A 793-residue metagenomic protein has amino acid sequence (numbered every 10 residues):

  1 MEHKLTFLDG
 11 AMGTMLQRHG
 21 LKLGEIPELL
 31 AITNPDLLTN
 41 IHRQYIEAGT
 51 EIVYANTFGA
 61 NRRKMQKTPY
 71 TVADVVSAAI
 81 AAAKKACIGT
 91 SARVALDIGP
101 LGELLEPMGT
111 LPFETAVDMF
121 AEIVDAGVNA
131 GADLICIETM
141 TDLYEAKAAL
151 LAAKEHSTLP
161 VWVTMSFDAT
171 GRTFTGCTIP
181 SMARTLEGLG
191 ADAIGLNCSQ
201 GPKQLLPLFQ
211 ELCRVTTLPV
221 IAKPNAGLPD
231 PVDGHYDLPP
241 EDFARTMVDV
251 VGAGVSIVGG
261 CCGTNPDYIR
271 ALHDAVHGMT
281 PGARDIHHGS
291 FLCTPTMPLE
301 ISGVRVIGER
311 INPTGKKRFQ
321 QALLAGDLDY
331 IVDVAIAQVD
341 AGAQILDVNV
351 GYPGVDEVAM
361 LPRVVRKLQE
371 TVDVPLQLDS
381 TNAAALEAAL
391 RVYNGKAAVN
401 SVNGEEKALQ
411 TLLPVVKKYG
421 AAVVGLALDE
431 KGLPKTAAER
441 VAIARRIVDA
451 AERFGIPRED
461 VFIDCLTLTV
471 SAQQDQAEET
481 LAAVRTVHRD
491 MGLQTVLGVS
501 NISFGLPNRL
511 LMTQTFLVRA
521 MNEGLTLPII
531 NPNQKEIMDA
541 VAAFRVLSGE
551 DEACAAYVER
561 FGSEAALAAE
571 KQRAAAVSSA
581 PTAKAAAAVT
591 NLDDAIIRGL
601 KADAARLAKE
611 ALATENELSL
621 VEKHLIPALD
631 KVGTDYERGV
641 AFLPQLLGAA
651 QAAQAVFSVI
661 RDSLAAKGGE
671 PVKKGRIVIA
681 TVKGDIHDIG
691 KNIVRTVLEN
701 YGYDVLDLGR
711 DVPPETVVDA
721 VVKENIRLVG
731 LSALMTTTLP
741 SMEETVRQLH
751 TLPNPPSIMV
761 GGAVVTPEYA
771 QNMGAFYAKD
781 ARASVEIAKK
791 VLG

Functional and structural regions predicted by a protein language model:
M1-G793: Domain-level signal for soluble alpha/beta catalytic cores
